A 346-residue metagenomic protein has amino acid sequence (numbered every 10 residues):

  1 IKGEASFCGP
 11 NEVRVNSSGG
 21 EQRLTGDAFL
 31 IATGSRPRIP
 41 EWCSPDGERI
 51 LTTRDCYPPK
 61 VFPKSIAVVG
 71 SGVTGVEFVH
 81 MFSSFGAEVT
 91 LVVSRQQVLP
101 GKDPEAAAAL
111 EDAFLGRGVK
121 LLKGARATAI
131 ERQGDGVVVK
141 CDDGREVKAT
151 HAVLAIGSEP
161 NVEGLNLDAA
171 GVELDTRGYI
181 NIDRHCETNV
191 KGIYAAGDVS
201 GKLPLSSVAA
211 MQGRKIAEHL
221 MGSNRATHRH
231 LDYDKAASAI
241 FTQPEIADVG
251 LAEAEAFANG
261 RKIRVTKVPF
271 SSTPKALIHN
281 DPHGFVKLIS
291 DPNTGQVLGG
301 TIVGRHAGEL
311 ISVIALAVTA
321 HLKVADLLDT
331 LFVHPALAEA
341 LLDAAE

Functional and structural regions predicted by a protein language model:
I1-A28, L121, T128-V138: Feature captures the FAD/FMN-dependent oxidoreductase FAD-binding
I1-E4, G9, T33, T52-R54 (+4 more regions): Short loop/edge segments at beta-strand edges and connector loops that shape dinucleotide/nucleotide cofactor-binding
G19-A28, D142-H151, N189: Core beta-strand elements of the Rossmann-like FAD/NAD(P) dinucleotide-binding domain in flavoenzyme oxidoreductases
I31-L91, K120-L121, D168-H185, N189: Glycine-rich dinucleotide-binding loop and its adjacent helix/turn
R36-R38, E173-D175, S223-K235, R261-T266: A short alpha-helix-loop-beta-strand transition element characteristic of N-terminal alpha/beta dinucleotide-binding
D46-F62, E146-R225: FAD-site-proximal beta/loop scaffold in flavoenzymes
Y57-P58, P63-A67, V73-V138, D142-D143 (+3 more regions): Rossmann-like dinucleotide-binding cores of NAD(P)H-dependent redox enzymes
A236-E346: Flexible, glycine-rich terminal cap/loop adjacent to redox cofactors in electron-transfer oxidoreductases
